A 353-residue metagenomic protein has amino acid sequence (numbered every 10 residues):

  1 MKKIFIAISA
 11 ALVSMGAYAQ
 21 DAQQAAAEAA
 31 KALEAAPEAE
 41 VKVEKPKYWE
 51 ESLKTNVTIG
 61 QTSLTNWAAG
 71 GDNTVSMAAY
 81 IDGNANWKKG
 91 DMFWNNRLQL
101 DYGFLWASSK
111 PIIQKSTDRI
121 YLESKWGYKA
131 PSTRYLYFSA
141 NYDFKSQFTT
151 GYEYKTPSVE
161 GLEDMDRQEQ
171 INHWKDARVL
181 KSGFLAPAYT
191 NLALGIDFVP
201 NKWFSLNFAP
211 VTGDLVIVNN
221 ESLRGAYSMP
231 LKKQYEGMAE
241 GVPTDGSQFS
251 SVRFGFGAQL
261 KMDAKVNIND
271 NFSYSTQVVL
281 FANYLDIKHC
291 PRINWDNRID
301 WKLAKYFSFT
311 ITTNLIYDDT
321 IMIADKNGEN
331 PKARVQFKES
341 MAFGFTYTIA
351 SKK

Functional and structural regions predicted by a protein language model:
A17-K54, K353: Sec-dependent signal peptide cleavage junction
L53, V57-I59, A79-W87, L122-Y128 (+7 more regions): Residues on the lipid-exposed face of transmembrane beta-strands in outer-membrane beta-barrel proteins
V57-S63, K89-D91, L100-W106, Y142-Y152 (+5 more regions): Transmembrane beta-strands of outer-membrane beta-barrel pores
G60-Y80, S108-I112: Surface-exposed strand-loop-strand hairpins of Gram-negative outer-membrane beta-barrel proteins
N73-A79, S116-L122, A186-T190, V252-A258 (+2 more regions): Residues that define the transmembrane beta-barrel architecture of outer-membrane proteins
M92-W94, T133-L136, W203-L206, N271-Y274 (+2 more regions): Repeated loop/turn-to-beta-strand initiation elements of outer-membrane beta-barrel proteins
K115-G255: Outer-membrane pore/translocation modules
Q336-K353: Outer-membrane beta-barrel "beta-signal"
